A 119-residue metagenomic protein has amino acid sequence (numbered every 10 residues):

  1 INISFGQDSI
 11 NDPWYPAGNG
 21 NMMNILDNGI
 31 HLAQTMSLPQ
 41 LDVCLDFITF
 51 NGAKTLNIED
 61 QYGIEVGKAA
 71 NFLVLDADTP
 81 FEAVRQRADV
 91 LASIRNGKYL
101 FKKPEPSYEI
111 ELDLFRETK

Functional and structural regions predicted by a protein language model:
I1-V74: His/Asp/Glu-enriched, well-ordered alpha-helical/loop segment that forms or immediately abuts the divalent-metal
D42-K119: Active-site microenvironment of metallo-dependent hydrolases
